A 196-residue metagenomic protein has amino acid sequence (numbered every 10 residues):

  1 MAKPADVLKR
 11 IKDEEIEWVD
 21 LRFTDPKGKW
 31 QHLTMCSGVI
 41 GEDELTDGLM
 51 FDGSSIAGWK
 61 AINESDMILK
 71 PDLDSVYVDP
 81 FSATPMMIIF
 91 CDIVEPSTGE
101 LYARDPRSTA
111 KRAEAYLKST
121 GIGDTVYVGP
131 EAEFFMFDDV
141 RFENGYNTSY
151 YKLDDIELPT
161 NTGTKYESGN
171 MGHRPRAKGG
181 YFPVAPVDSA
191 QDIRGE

Functional and structural regions predicted by a protein language model:
M1-E196: Glycine-rich, acidic/polar active-site loops that bind/position phosphate-bearing ligands
